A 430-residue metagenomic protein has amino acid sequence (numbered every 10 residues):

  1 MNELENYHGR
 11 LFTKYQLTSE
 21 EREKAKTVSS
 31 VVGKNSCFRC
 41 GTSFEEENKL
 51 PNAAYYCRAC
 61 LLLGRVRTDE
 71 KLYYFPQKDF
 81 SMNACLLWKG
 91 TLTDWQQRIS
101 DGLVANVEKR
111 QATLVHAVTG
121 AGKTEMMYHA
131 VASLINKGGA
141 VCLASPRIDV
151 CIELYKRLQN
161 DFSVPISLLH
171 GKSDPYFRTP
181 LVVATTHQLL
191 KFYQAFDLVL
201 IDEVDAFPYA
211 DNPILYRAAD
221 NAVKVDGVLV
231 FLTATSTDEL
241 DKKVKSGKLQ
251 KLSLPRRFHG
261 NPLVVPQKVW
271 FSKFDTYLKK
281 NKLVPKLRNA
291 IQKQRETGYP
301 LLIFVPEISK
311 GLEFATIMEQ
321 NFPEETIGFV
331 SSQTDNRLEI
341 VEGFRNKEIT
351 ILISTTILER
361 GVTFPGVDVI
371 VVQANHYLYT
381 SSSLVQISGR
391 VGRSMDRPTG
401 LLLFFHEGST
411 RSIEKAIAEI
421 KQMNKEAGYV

Functional and structural regions predicted by a protein language model:
S30-D79: Interdomain "pre-motor" coupling segment immediately N-terminal to P-loop NTPase/helicase cores
W88-Q111: N-terminal pre-P-loop "Q-motif" helix
E108-A132: Walker A/P-loop
S145-E153, R157, S167-F177, A184-K191 (+3 more regions): Conserved helicase motor
F196-W270: Post-DEXD/H (motif II) to motif III coupling segment of the RecA-like Helicase ATP-binding lobe
E203-A206, I340-V341, R345-P398, H406-R411: Conserved RecA-like helicase motor core of SF1/SF2 enzymes
V225-E239, S388-E419: Conserved segment of the helicase C-terminal RecA-like domain
K248-G311, A315, I327: Conserved interdomain linker/interface between the two RecA-like ATPase lobes of SF2 helicase motors
